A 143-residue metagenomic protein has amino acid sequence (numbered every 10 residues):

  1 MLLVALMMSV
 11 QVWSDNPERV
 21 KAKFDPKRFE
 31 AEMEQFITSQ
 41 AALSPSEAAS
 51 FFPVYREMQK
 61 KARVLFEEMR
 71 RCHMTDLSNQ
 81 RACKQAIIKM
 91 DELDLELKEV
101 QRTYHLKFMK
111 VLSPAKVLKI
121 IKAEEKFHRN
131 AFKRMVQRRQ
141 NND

Functional and structural regions predicted by a protein language model:
D15-F24, E32, Q40, K98-D143: Amphipathic, charged alpha-helical segments and their helix-to-coil junctions in extracytoplasmic/peripheral assemblies
K23, M33-V111: Amphipathic alpha-helical segments
R28: Positively charged, structured surface patches that bind polyanionic biopolymers
